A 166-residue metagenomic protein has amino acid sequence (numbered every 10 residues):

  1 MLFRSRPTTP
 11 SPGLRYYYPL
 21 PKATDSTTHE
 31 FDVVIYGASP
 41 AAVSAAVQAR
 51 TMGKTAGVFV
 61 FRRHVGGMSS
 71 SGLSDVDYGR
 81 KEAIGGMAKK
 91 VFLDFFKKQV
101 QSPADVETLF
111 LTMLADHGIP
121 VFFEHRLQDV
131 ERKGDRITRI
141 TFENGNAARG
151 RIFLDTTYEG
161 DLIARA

Functional and structural regions predicted by a protein language model:
M1-L2: Short, small-residue-biased leader/transition segments that mark boundaries at the very start of proteins
S5-A23: Extended, non-globular alpha-helical segments
D25-S39: Beta1/beta-strand and adjacent pyrophosphate-binding region of the FAD-binding site in flavoprotein oxidoreductases
H29-F31, E143-I152: Core beta-strand elements of the Rossmann-like FAD/NAD(P) dinucleotide-binding domain in flavoenzyme oxidoreductases
Y36, A148-E159: Short hydrophobic core segments
A42: N-terminal Rossmann-fold NAD(P) dinucleotide-binding loop
Q48, K54-T55, F59-D129, K133: Conserved N-terminal/central alpha/beta ligand/cofactor-binding core
E131-A147: Conserved beta-strand-loop-beta-strand element in the redox core of flavoprotein oxidoreductases
